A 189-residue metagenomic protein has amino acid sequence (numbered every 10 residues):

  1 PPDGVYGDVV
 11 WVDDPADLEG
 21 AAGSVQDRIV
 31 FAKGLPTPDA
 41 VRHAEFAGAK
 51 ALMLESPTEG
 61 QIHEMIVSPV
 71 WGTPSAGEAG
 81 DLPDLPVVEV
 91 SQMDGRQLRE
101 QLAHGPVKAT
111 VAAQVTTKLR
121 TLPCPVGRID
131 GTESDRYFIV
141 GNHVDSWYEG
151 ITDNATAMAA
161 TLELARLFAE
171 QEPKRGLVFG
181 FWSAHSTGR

Functional and structural regions predicted by a protein language model:
P1-E19, P74-T152, E163-E170, K174-G176: Soluble metallo-hydrolase cores and metallopeptidase-like ectodomains found primarily in the secretory/periplasmic
P1-P86: Extracellular/luminal Protease-associated
P1-V5, A184-R189: Short, intrinsically disordered, charge-balanced linker/junction segments flanking boundaries in proteins
V25-I29, A47-A51, S134-F138, E172-L177: Loop/turn elements at helix/coil->beta-strand transitions in domains of secreted/extracellular proteins
L35-D39, L85-M93, I151-A159, S186-R189: Soluble non-cytosolic domains of exported or imported proteins
L35-P36, T58-E59, V144-W147, F181-G188: Acidic, glycine-rich active-site loops and adjacent beta-strand->loop/helix elements that engage anionic groups
D153-N154, E170, G180-H185: Active-site neighborhood of thiol-dependent amide/isopeptide-bond enzymes
M158-A159, A165, F181: Extracytoplasmic, non-cytosolic globular domains
